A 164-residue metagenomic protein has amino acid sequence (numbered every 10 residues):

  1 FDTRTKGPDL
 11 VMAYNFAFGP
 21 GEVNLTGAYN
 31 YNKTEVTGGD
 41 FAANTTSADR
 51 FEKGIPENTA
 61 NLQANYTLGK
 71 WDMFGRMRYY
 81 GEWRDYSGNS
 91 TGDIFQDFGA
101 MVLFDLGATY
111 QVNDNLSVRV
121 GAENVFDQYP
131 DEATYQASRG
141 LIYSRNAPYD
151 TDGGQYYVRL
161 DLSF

Functional and structural regions predicted by a protein language model:
F1, D97, Y149: Aromatic-acidic/polar surface patches that form glycan- and anion
F1-G88: Gram-negative outer-membrane beta-barrel transporters
T3, T67, M101, Q111-N113 (+1 more regions): A short, compositionally biased micro-patch
K6-L10, N58-L62, V102-L106, G154-L160: Hydrophobic, lipid-facing positions within transmembrane beta-strands of outer-membrane proteins
G21, A28, N58, W71 (+4 more regions): A general secondary-structure boundary signal
A43-F51, S90-F95, Y143-P148: Extracellular loop and loop/strand-boundary signature of outer-membrane beta-barrel proteins
F74-R78, R84-L103, G107: Generic long, charged, amphipathic alpha-helical segments
Y79-S87, T109-F164: C-terminal beta-signal and adjacent terminal beta-strands/loops of Gram-negative outer-membrane beta-barrel proteins
